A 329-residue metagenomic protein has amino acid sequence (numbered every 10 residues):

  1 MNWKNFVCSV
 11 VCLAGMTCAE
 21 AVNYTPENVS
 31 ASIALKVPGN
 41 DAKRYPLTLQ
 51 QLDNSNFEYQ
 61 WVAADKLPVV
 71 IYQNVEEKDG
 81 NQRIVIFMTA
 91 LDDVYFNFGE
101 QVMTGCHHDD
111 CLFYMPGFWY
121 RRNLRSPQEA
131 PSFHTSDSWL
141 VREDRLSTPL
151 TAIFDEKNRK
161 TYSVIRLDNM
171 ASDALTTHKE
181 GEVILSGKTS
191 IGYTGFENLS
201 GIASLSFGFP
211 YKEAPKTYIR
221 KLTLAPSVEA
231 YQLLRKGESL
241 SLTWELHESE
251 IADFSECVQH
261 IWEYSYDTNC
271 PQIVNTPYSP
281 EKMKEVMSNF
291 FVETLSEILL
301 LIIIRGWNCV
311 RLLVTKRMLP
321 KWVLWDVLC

Functional and structural regions predicted by a protein language model:
N2-S9: Sec-dependent signal peptide recognition, specifically the positively charged N-region followed immediately by
A14-N23: Bacterial Sec-dependent signal peptides at the C-terminal "C-region" and cleavage site
V22-C329: Carbohydrate-recognition beta-sandwich/jelly-roll modules in extracellular/periplasmic carbohydrate-active proteins
